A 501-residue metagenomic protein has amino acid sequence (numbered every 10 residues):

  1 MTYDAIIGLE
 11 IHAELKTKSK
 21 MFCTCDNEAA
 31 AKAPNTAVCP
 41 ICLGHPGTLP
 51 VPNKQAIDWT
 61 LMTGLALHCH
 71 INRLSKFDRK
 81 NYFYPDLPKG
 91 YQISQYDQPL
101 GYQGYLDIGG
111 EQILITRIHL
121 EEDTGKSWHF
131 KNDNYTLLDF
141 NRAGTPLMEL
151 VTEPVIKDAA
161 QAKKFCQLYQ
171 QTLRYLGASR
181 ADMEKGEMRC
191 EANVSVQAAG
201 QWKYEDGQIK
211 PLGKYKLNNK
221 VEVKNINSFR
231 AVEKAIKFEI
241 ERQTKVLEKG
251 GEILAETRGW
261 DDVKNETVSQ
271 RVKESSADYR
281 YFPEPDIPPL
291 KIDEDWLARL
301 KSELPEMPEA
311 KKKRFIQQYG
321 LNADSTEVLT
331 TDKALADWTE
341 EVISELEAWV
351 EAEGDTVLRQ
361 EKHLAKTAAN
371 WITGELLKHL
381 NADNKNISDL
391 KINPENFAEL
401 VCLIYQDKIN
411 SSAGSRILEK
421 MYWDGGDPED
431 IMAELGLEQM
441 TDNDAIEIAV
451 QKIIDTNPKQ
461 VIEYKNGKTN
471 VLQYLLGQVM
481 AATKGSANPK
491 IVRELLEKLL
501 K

Functional and structural regions predicted by a protein language model:
M1-E306, Q317, A323, E345-L364: Basic, nucleic-acid-interacting segments
G8, I57, C166, E233 (+6 more regions): Hydrophobic face of alpha-helices
K54, N141-G144, A159, K163 (+11 more regions): Conserved structured core elements
I57, L61, L137, Q170 (+5 more regions): Short glycine-/small-residue-rich flexible loop motifs, especially phosphate/cofactor-binding loops
F140-T145, M183-C190, A199-W202, Q208-K210 (+1 more regions): C-terminal non-catalytic interaction appendages of large macromolecular assemblies
Q171, F238, N370-G374, K378 (+6 more regions): Short, residue-level hotspots on alpha-helical faces of the histone-fold and other alpha-helical interaction modules
G251-T469: Long, charged, helix-rich clamp/arm modules that form nucleic acid-engaging surfaces of large nucleic-acid-processing
